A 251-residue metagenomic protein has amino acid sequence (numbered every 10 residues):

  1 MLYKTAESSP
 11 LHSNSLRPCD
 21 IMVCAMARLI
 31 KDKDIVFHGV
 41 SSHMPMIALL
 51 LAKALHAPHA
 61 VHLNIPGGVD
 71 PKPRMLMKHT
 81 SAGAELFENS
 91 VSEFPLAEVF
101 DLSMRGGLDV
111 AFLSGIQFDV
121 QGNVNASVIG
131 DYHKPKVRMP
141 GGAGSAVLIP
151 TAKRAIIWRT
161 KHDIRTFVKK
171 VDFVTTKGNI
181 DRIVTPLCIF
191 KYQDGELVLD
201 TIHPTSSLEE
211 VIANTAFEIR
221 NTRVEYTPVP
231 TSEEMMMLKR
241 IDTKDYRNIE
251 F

Functional and structural regions predicted by a protein language model:
L2-E7, L76-E233: Conserved phosphate- and dinucleotide-binding cores of soluble alpha/beta proteins, encompassing both enzyme active
L2-N89: N-terminal active-site beta-alpha-beta segment that forms phosphate/nucleotide-binding and substrate-recognition loops
I30, D34, A52-H59, I156-R159 (+2 more regions): Structural signal for hydrophobic packing residues in well-ordered secondary-structure cores of soluble enzyme domains
V61, L148-P150, T243-Y246: Short, intrinsically disordered/low-complexity patches at protein termini and at juxtamembrane boundaries
N64, L148, M237-K239: Alpha-helix boundary/capping detector
T222-F251: Acidic/aromatic/glycine-rich contiguous surface patches that form carbohydrate-binding/processing clefts and analogous
